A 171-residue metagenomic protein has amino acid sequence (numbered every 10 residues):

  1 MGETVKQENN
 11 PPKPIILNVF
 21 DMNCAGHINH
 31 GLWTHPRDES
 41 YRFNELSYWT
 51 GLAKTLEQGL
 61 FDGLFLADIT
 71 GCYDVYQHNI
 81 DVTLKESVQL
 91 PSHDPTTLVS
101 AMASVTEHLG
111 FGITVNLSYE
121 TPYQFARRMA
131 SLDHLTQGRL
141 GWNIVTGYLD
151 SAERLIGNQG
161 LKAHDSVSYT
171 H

Functional and structural regions predicted by a protein language model:
G2-V105: N-terminal beta1-alpha1-beta2 module of alpha/beta enzyme domains
I15-V19, L64-L66, F111-V115, L140-I144: Hydrophobic faces of well-ordered beta-strands that scaffold small-molecule active sites in alpha/beta enzyme cores
N23, T70, V115-Y119, T146-Y148: Active-site-proximal loop/turn and secondary-structure-junction residues that shape catalytic pockets, frequently
A25-G31, T146-Q159: Flexible glycine/acidic-rich beta-alpha junction loops that bind and position SAM and/or redox cofactors in anaerobic
P36-F43, L84-Q89, G112-E120, L161-S166: The substrate-binding groove and active-site-proximal loops of carbohydrate-active enzymes, especially glycoside
T50-A53, V99-A103, T114-N116, Y123-D133: Short, well-ordered alpha-helical packing segments
Y119-L155, S166: Hydrophobic or amphipathic alpha-helical targeting/insertion segments
T170-H171: Conserved small/polar residues in nucleotide/adenosyl-binding loops
